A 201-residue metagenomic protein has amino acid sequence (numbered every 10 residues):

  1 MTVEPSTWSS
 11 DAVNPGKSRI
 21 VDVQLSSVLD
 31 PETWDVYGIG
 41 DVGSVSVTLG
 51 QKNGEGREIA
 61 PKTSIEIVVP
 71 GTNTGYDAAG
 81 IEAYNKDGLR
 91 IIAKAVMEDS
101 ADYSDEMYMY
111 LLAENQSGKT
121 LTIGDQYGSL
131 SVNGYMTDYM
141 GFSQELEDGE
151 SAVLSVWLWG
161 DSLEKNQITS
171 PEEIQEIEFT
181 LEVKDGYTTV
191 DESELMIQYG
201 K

Functional and structural regions predicted by a protein language model:
M1, L112-G118: Asparagine-centered strand-capping/turn motif at beta-strand->loop junctions
E4-I59, Y135-Y187: Short, solvent-exposed, Trp/other aromatic-anchored flexible loops in extracytoplasmic proteins
S10-P15, I92-Y108, K119-T120, S143-D148: Short, solvent-exposed beta-strand/turn "edge" segments of beta-rich domains on protein surfaces
R57-Y76, D191-K201: Short beta-strand elements
G71-D102: Low-complexity, acidic Ser/Thr/Pro/Gly-rich terminal tails and inter-domain linkers that flank the onset of structured
E82, D125-Q126: Charge/polar-rich, low-complexity and marginally structured segments
G118-G124, K165: A short beta-turn/strand-edge loop motif at beta-sheet boundaries
